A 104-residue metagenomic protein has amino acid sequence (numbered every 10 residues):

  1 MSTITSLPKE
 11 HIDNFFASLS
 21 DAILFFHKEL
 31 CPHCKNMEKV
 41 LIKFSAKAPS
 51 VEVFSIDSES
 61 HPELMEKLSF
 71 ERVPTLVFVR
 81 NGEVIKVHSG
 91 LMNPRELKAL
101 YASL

Functional and structural regions predicted by a protein language model:
M1-T5, L104: Short, Lys/Arg-enriched, disordered terminal segments
I4-P8, F26, S45, P49-E63: Thiol-based oxidoreductase modules, predominantly thioredoxin-like and allied folds used for disulfide exchange
H11-K43: Local sequence-structure signature of Cys/Sec-based thiol-disulfide redox active-site neighborhoods
H11-N14, S60-L64, E96: Short acidic active-site motifs
L68-V77: Structural micro-motif
V77-L104: Non-catalytic, surface beta->alpha helical segment in thiol-disulfide oxidoreductase systems
